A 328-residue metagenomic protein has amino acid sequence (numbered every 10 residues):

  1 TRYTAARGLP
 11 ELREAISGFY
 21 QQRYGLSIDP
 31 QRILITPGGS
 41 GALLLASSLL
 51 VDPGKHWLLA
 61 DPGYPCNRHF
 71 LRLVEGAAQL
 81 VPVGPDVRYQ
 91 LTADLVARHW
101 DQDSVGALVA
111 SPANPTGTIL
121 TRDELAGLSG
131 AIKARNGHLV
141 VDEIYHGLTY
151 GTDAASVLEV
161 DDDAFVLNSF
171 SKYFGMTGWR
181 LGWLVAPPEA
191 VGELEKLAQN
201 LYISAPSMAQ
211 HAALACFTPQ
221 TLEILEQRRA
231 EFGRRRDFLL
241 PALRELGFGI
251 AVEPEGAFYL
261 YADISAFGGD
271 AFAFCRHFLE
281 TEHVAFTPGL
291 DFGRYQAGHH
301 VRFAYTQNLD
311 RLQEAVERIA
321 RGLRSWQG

Functional and structural regions predicted by a protein language model:
T1-G38, L45, C216-P219, F238 (+1 more regions): N-terminal small-domain helix-loop-helix segment of the aminotransferase-like
I28-I33, P53-H56, D103, D162-D163: Short acidic capping loops at alpha-helix termini that bridge into adjacent secondary structure
L49-L71: Conserved PLP-anchoring active-site segment centered on the Schiff-base-forming lysine
K55, G76, A134-H138, D162: A short helix->loop->beta-strand "cap" motif at the edges of active sites that frequently abuts
V83-T152: Active-site phosphate-binding strand-loop segment of PLP-dependent enzymes
A97, D270, H277-F286, F292-G328: PLP-dependent enzyme catalytic core of the Aspartate aminotransferase-like
D162-A230, D237-L246, G322-R324: Conserved core segment of the aminotransferase class I/II
L214, A230-L240, A251-I264: Conserved glycine-rich beta-strand-loop-beta hairpin in the small C-terminal domain of fold type I
